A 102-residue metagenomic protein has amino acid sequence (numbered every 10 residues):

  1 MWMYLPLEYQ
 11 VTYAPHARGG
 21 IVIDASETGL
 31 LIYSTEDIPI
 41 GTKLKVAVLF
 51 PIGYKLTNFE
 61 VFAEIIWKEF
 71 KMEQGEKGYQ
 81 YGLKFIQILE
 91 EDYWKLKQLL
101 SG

Functional and structural regions predicted by a protein language model:
M1-E27, K97-G102: N-terminal helix initiation/capping motif
W2-P6, I38-F50: Short coil-to-beta transition motif at edge beta-strands of beta-rich domains
A14-A17, G53-F62: Short coil-to-beta-strand transition motifs
V22, A63-I65: Conserved hydrophobic positions within beta-strands
E27, K68-Q74: Short, conserved beta-turn/loop elements at beta-strand boundaries and strand-helix junctions
T28-Y33: Short alpha-helix capping/helix-loop boundary micro-motifs
F50-I52, W67-E69, Q87: Beta-strand elements of well-folded, non-transmembrane domains
M72-G102: C-terminal output/interaction extensions
